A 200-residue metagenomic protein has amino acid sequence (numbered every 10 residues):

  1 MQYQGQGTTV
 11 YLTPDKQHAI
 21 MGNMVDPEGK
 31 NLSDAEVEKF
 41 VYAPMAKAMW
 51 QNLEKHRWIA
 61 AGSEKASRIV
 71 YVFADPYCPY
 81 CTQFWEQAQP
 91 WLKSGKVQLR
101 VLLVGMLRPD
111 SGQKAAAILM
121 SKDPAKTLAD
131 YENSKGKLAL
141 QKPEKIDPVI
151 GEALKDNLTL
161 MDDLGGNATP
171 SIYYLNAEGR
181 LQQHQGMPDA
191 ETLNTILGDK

Functional and structural regions predicted by a protein language model:
M1-A48: N-terminal targeting signals for export/organelle localization
Q4-M21, K137-K200: C-terminal cap of thioredoxin/glutaredoxin-like
P27, A61-S63, S121: Generic structural "secondary-structure junction" signal
E38, Y42, W50, A115-A116 (+4 more regions): Generic detector of well-ordered alpha-helical segments enriched in charged/polar residues, highlighting helical
W50-R68: A short beta-strand-turn-helix
A66-P76, T82-I146, D162, G166-N167 (+2 more regions): Structural alpha/beta surface segment adjacent to cysteine/selenocysteine redox centers across thiol/disulfide enzymes
C81-T82, G151: Short alpha-helix boundary/capping motifs
